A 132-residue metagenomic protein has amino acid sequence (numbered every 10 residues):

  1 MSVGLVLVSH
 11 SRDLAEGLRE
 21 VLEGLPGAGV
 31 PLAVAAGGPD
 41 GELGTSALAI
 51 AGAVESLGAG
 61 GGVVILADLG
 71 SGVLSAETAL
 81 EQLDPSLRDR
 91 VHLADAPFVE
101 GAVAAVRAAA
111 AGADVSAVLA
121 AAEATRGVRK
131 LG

Functional and structural regions predicted by a protein language model:
M1-G132: N-terminal loops that bind phosphate or other acidic moieties and the adjacent beta-alpha structural core
